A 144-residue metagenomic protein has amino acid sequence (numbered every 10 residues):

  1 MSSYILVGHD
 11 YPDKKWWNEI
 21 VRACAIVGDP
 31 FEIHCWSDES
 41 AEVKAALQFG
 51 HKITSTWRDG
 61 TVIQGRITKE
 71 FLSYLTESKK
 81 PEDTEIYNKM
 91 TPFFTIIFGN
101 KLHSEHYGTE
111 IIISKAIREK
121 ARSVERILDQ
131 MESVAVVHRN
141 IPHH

Functional and structural regions predicted by a protein language model:
M1-H144: Structured alpha/beta or helical-core interaction and ligand-binding surfaces enriched in interleaved
